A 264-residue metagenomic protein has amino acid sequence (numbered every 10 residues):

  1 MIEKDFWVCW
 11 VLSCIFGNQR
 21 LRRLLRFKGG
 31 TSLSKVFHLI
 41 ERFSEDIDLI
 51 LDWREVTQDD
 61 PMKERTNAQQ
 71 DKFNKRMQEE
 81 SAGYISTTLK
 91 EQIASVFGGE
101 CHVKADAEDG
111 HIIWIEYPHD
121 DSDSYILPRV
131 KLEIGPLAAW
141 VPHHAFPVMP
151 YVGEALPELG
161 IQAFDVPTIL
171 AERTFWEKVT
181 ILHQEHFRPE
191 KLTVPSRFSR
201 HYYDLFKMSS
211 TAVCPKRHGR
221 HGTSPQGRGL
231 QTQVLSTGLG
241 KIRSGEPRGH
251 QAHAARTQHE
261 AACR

Functional and structural regions predicted by a protein language model:
M1-L25, F37-E41, W53-R264: Structured mid-to-C-terminal alpha-helical surface segments
L24-S32: Short gly/ser-rich loop at a beta-strand->alpha-helix junction or flexible surface loop bordering the NTP-binding
L49: Glycine-rich active-site/cofactor-binding loop and its immediate structural neighborhood
